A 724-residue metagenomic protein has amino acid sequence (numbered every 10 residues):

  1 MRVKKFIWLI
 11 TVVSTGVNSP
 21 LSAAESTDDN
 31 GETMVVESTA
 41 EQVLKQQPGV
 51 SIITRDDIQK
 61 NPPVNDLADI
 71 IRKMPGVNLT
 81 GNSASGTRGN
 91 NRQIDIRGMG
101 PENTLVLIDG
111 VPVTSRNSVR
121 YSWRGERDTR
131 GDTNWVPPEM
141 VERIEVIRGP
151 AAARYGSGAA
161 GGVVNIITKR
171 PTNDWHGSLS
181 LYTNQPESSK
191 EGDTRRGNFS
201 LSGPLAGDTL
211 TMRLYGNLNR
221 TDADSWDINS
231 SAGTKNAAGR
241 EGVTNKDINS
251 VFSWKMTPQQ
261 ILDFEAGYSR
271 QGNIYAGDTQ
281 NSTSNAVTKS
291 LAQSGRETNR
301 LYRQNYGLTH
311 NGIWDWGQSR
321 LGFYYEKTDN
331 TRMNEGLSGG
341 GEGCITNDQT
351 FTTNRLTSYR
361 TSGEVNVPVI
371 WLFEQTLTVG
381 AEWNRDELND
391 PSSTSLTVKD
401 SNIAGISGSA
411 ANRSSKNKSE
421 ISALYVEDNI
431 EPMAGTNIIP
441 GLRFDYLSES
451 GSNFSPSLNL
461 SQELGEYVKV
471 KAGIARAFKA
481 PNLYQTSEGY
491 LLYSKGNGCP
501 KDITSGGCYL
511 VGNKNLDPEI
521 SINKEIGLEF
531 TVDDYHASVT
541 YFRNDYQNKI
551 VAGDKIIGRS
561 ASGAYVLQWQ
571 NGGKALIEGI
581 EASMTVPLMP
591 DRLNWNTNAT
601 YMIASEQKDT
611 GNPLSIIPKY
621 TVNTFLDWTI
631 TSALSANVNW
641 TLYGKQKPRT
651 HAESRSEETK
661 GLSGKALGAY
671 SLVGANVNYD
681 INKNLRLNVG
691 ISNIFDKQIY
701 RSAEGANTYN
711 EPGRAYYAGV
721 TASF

Functional and structural regions predicted by a protein language model:
A23-K60, P101, D109: Short, acidic, small-residue-rich periplasmic hinge/interaction motif at the N-terminus of Gram-negative outer-membrane
L67-I70, R92-D95, L107, G131-N134 (+3 more regions): N-terminal periplasmic accessory domains that precede and gate Gram-negative outer-membrane beta-barrel machines
A68-S115: Extracytoplasmic beta-strand/coil segments of soluble accessory domains associated with Gram-negative outer-membrane
V113-R148: Short acidic/polar hinge/loop motifs at secondary-structure boundaries that mediate gating or recognition
T114-V119, Q547, A552, L642-S654 (+1 more regions): C-terminal beta-signal and adjacent terminal beta-strands/loops of Gram-negative outer-membrane beta-barrel proteins
T172-Q293, K645: Periplasmic-side early beta-strands and strand-to-turn transitions of outer-membrane beta-barrels
S180, E431-I438, Y541-Y546, I557 (+3 more regions): Gram-negative outer-membrane beta-barrel transporters
T352, S358-V367, R413-N417, A423 (+6 more regions): Outer membrane beta-barrel strand-and-loop segments of large Gram-negative receptors, especially TonB-dependent
